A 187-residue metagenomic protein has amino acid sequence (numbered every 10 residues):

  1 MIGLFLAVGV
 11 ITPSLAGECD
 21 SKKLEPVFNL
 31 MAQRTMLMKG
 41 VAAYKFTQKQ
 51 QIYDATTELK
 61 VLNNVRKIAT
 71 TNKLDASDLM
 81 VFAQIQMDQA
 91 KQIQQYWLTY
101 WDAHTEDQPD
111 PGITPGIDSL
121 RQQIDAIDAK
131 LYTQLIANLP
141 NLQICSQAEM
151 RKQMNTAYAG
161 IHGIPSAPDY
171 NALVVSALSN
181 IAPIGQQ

Functional and structural regions predicted by a protein language model:
I2-G9: Bacterial N-terminal signal peptides
I11-P13: N-terminal signal peptide c-region/cleavage motif recognized by signal peptidases
G17-Y53, Q187: Immediate post-signal-peptide N-terminus of mature secreted/exported proteins
P26-N29, Q33-M36, K60, N64 (+5 more regions): Charged, amphipathic alpha-helical oligomerization/scaffolding segments
A42-L74: N-terminal, post-signal-peptide region of Sec/Tat-exported proteins
N72-P111: Mid-length scaffold segments of soluble, non-membrane domains
D102-Q147: Extended amphipathic alpha-helical interaction segments
L135-Q187: Glycine-rich, aromatic-bearing surface loops/beta-hairpins
